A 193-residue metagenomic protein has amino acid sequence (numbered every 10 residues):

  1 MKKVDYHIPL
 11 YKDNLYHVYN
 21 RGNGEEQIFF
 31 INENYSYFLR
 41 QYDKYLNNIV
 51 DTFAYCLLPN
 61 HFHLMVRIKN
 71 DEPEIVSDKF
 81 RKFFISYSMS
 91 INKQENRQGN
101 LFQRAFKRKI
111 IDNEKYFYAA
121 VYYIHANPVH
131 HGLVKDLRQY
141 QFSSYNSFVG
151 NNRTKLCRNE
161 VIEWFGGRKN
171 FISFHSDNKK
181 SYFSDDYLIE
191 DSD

Functional and structural regions predicted by a protein language model:
M1-Y16, N20-F53, L58, I68-D193: Short Pro-Cys-Gly-centered "Cys-loop" motif that presents a nucleophilic cysteine in a tight turn
M65: Conserved active-site beta-strand element of glycosyltransferases/polysaccharide synthases
